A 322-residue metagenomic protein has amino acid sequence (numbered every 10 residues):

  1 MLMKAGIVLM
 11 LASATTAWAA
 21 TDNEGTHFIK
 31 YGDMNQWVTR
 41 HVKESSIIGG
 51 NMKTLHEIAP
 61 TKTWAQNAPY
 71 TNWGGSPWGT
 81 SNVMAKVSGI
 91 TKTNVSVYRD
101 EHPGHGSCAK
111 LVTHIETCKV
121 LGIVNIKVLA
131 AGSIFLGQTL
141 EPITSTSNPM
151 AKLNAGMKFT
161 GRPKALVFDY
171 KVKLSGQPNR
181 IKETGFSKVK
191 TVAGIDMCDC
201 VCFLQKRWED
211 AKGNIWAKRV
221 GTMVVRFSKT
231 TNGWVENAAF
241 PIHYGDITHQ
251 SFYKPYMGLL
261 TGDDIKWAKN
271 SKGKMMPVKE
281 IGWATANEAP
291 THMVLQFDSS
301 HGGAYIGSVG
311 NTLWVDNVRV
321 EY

Functional and structural regions predicted by a protein language model:
M1-G25: Bacterial Sec-dependent N-terminal signal peptides
A20-P163, A193-G245, Y256-E321: Aromatic (Trp/Tyr/Phe) and Gly/Pro-enriched flexible surface segments
R162-V172: A short beta-strand element within beta-rich, extracytoplasmic domains of secreted/secretory-pathway proteins
V172-N179, K190-I195, A304: Extended, low-complexity, turn-rich repeat/linker tracts enriched in Gly/Pro/Ser/Thr and Asp/Glu that occur
S175-K182, D210-K212: Short, solvent-exposed secondary-structure capping/transition elements
P178, I247-K254: Substrate-binding/catalytic groove segments of enzymes that remodel or degrade extracellular structural polymers
T184-K190: Short, conserved, GDST-rich strand-edge loop motifs in beta-rich repeat architectures
